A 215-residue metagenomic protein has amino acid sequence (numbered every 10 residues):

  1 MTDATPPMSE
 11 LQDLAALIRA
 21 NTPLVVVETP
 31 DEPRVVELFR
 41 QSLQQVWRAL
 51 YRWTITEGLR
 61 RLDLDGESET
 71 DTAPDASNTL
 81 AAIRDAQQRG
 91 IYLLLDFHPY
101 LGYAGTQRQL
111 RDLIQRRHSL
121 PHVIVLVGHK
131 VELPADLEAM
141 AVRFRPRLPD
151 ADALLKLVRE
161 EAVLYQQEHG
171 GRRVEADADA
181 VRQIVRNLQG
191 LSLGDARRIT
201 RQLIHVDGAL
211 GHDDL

Functional and structural regions predicted by a protein language model:
T2-D214: ATP/nucleotide-binding catalytic cores
